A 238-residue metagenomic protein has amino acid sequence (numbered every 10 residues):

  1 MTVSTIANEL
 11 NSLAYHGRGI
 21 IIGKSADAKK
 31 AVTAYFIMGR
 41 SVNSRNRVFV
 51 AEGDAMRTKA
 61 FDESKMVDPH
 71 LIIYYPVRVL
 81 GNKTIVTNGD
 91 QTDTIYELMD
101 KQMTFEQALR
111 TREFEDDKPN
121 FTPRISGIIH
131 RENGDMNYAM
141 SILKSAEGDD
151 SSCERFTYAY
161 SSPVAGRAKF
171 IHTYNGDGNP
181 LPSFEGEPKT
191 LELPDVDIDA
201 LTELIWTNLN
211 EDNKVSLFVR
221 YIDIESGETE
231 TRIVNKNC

Functional and structural regions predicted by a protein language model:
M1-C238: Conserved short alpha-helical segments that host acidic/polar catalytic motifs at enzyme active sites
